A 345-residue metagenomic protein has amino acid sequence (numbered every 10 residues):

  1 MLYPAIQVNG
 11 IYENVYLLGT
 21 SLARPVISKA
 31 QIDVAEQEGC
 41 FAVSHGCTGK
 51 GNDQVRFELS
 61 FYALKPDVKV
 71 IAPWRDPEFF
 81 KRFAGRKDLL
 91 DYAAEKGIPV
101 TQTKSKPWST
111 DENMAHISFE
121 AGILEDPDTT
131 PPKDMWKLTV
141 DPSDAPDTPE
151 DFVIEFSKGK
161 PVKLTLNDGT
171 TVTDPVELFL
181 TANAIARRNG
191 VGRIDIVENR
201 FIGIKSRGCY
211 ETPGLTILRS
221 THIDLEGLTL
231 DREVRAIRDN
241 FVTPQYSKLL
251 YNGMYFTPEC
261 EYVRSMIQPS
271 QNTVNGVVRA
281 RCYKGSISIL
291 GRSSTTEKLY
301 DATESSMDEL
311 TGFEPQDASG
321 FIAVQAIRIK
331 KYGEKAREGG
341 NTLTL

Functional and structural regions predicted by a protein language model:
M1-L345: Nucleotide-activated chemistry modules centered on ATP-dependent adenylation/adenylyltransferase
